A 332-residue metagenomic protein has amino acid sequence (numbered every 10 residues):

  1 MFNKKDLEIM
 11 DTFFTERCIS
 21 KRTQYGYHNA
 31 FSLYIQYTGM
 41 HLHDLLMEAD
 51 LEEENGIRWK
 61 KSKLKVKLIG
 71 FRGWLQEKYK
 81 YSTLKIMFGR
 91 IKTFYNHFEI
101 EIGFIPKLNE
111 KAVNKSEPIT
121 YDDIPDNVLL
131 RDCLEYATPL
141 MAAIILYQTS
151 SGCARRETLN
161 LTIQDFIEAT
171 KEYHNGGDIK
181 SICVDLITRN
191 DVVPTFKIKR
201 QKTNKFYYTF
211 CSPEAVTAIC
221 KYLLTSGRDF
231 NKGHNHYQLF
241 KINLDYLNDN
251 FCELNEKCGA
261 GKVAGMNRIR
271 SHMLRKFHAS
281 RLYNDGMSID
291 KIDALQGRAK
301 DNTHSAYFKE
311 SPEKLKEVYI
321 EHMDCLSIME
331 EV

Functional and structural regions predicted by a protein language model:
E8-E117: N-terminal core-binding DNA-recognition domain of tyrosine recombinases/integrases
V113-R131, T203-E214, F230, H234: DNA breakage-rejoining catalytic core of tyrosine-based enzymes
N127-R156: Basic, Lys/Arg- and aromatic-enriched nucleic-acid-binding interface segment
Q148, L159, D293: The alpha-helix within a helix-turn-helix
L161-A218: Conserved tyrosine-mediated DNA breakage-rejoining catalytic core shared by Y-recombinases
T195, R200-K221, K232-E256: C-terminal catalytic core of Y-nucleophile DNA break-rejoin enzymes
R228-G233, D249-A294, R298-D301: Short, basic (Lys/Arg/His-rich) helix/loop patches that form interaction surfaces in the mid-to-C-terminal regions
Q296-L326: Catalytic-site neighborhood detector that most strongly recognizes the C-terminal catalytic loop/helix of tyrosine
